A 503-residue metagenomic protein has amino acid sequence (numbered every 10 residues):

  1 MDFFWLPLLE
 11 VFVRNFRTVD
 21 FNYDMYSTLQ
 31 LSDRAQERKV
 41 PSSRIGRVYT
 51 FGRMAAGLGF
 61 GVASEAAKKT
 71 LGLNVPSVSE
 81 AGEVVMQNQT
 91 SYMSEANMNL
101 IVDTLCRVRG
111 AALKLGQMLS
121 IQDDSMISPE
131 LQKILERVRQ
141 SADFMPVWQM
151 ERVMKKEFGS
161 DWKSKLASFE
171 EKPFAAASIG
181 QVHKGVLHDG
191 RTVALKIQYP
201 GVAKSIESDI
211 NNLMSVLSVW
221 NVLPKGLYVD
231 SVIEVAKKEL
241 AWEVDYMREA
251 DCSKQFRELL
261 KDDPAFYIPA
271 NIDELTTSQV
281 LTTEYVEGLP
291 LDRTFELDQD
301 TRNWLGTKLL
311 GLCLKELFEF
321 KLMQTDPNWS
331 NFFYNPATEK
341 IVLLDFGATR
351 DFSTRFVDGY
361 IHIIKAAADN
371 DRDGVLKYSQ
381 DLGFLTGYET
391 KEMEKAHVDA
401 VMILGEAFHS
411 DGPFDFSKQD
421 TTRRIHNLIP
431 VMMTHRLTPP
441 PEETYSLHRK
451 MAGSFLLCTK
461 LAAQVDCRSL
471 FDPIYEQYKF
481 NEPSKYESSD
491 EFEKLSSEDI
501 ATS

Functional and structural regions predicted by a protein language model:
M1-Q181, D189, E207-I233, T386-G387 (+2 more regions): N-terminal accessory/targeting segments that precede structured cores
V75, S79, T90-A96, Q122 (+4 more regions): Helix-rich C-lobe and terminal helical cap/extension of kinase-like folds
P129, E136-D143, K155, A203-S208 (+5 more regions): ATP-dependent phospho-/nucleotidyl transfer catalytic cores
Q181, V193, Y267, L281 (+1 more regions): Protein kinase-like catalytic core scaffold
K184, R191-Y199: Glycine-rich ATP phosphate-binding loop
G185-V186, P327: Conserved beta3 strand of the Hanks-type protein kinase catalytic N-lobe
L187, I197, E284-Y285, F346: Residue-level recognition of conserved beta-strand positions in structured domain cores
S330-Y334: Hydrophobic residue at the +6 position relative to the catalytic HRD Asp in the kinase catalytic loop
